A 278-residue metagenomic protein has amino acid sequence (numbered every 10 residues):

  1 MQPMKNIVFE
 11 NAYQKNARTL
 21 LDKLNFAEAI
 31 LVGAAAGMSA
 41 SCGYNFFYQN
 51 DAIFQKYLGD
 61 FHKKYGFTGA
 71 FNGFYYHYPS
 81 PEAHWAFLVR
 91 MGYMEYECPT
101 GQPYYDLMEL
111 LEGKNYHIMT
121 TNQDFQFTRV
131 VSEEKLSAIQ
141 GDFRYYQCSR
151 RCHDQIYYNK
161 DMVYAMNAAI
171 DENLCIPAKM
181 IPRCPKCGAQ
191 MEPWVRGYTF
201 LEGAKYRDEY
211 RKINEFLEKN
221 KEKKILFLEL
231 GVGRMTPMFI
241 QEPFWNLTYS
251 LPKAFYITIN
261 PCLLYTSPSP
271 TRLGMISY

Functional and structural regions predicted by a protein language model:
M1-S267, R272, S277-Y278: Conserved catalytic alpha/beta core of Sir2/sirtuin-type deacylases, generalized to analogous enzyme cores that bind
